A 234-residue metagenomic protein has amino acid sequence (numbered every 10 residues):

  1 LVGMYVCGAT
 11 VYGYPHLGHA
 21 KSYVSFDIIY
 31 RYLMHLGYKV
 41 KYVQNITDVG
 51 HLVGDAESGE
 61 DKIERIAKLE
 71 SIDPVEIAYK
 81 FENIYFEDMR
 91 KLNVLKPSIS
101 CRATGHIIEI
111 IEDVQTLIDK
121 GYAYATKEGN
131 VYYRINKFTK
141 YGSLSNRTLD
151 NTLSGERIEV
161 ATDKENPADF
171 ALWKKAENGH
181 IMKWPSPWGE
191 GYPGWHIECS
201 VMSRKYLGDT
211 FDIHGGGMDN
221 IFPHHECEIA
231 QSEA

Functional and structural regions predicted by a protein language model:
L1-A234: NTP-dependent nucleotidyl-transfer catalytic core
